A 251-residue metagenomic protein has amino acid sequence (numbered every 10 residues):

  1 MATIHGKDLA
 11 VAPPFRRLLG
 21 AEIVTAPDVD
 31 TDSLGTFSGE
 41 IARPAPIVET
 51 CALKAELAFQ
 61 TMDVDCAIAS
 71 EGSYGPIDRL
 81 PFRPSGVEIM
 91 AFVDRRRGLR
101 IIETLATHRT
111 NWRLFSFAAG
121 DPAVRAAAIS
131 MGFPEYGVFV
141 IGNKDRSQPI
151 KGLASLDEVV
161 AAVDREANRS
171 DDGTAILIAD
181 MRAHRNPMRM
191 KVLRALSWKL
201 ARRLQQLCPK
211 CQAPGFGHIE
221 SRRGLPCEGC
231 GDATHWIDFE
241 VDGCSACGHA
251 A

Functional and structural regions predicted by a protein language model:
M1-F15: N-terminal beta1-alpha1 ligand-phosphate binding loop
R17-L34: N-terminal glycine-rich anion-binding loops that anchor highly charged ligand groups
V29-T50: N-terminal beta-loop-helix "entrance" segment that forms/cooperates in small-molecule cofactor or anionic ligand
K54, T61-D94: N-terminal glycine-rich phosphate/adenylate-binding segment common to multiple enzyme folds
R97: Long C-terminal interaction/binding lobes of large macromolecular proteins
R100-G137: Compact, glycine/acidic-enriched structural inserts
A126-S197, R202-L207: Active-site rim beta-loop-alpha module in soluble metabolic enzymes
L196-A251: Cys/His-rich short segments
